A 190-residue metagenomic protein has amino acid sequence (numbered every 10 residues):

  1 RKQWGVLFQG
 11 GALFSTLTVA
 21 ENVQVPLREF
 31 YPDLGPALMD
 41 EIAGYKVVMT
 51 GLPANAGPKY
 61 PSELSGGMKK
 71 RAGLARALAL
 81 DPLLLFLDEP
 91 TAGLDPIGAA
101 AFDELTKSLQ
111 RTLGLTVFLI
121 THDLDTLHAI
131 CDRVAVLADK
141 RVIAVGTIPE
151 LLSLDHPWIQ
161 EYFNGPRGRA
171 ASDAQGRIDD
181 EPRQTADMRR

Functional and structural regions predicted by a protein language model:
L17, Q24-A37, M49: ABC-type ATPase nucleotide-binding domains, specifically the catalytic core motifs of the NBD
P36-N55: Conserved ABC ATPase "signature" region
Y60-L64, M68: Conserved ABC ATPase signature
D81: Conserved catalytic motifs of ABC-family nucleotide-binding domains
L85-D88: Catalytic Walker B motif of ABC-type/P-loop ATPase nucleotide-binding domains
L127-A129: A short, surface-exposed alpha-helical micro-motif characterized by mixed small hydrophobic and charged/polar residues
